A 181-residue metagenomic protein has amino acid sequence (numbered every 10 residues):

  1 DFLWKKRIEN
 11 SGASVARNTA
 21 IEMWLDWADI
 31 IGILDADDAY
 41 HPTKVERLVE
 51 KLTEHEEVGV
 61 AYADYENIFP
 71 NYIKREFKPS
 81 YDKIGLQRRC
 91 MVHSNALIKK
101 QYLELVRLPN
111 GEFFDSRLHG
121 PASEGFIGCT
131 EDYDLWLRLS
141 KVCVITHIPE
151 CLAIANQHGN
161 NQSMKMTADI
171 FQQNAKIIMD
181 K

Functional and structural regions predicted by a protein language model:
D1-K6: Acidic donor-binding segment of Leloir-type glycosyltransferases
R7, V60-Y65, I148-E150, A155: Short glycine/serine/threonine-enriched helix-capping/active-site loop that flanks the nucleotide-sugar donor pocket
R7-D26: Glycine-rich, basic loop-to-helix element that forms the pyrophosphate-binding segment of sugar-nucleotide handling
S11, D38-A39, Y65: Acidic metal-phosphate-binding loop of nucleotide-sugar-dependent transferases
A28, H55-V58, C143: Short, high-confidence coil segments that cap the C-terminus of an alpha-helix and link into the following beta-strand
A28-D37: Short beta-strand-to-loop acidic/aromatic patch adjacent to the donor-nucleotide binding site
T43-R75: Conserved donor NDP-sugar-binding/catalytic core segment of glycosyltransferases
S80-I177: Conserved nucleotide-sugar donor-binding catalytic segment
